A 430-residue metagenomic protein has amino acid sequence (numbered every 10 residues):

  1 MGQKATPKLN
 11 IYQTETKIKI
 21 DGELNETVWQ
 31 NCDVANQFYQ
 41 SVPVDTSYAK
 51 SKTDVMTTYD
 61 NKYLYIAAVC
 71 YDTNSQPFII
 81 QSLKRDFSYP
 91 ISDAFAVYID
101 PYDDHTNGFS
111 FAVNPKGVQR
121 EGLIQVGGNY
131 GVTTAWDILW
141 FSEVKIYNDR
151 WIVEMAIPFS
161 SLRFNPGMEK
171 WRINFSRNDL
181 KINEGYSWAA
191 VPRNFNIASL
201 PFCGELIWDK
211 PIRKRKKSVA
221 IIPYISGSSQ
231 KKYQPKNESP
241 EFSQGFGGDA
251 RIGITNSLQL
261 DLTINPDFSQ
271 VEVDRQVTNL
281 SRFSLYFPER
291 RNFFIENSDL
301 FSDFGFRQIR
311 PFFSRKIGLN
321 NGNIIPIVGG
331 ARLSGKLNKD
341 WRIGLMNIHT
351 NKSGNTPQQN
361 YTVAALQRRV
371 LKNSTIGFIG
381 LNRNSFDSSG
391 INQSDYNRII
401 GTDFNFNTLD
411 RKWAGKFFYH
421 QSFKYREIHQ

Functional and structural regions predicted by a protein language model:
G2-R369, S374-F378: Structural preference for beta-rich elements and adjacent junctions enriched in aromatics
Y63, D340-W341, N397, F404 (+1 more regions): A general secondary-structure boundary signal
Q244, I327, H349-N351, N360-T362 (+3 more regions): Transmembrane beta-barrel architecture of outer-membrane proteins
G247, R251, N397-T408: Extended, compositionally biased low-complexity polar/Lys-Gly-rich tracts and adjacent boundary/linker regions are
I254-N256, R368-S374, S385, N405-G415 (+2 more regions): Secondary-structure transition/capping motifs at alpha-helix termini and the adjoining loop/turn into the next element
P326-V328, S334, D395-N397, T408-Q430: Exposed, low-structure sequence patches enriched in small/polar residues
S388-G390: Solvent-exposed loop segments that connect transmembrane elements
